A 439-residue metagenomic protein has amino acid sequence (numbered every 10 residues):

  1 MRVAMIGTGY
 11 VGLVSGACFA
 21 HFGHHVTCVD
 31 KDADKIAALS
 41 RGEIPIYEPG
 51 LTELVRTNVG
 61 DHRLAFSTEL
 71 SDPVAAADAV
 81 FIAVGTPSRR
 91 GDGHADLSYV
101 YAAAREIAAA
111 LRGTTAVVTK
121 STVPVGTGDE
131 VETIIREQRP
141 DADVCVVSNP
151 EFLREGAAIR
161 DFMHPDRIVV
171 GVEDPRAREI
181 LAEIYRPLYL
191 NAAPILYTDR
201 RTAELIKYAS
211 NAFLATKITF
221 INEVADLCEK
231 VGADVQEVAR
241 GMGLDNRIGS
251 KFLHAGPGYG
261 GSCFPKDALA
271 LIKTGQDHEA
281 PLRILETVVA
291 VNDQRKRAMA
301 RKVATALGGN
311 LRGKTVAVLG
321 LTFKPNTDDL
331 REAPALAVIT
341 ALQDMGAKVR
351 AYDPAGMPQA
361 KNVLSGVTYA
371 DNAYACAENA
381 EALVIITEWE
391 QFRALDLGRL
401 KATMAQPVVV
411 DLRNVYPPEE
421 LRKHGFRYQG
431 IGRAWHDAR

Functional and structural regions predicted by a protein language model:
M1-R439: Structural/interface elements that position substrates and couple domains in central-metabolism enzymes
